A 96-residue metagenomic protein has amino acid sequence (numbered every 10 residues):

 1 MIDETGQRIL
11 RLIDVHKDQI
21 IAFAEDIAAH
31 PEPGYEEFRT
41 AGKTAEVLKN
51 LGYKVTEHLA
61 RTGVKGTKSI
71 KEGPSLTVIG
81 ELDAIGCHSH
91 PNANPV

Functional and structural regions predicted by a protein language model:
D3-V96: Acidic/His- and Gly-rich active-site-bordering loop/insert found across diverse amide/peptide-bond hydrolases
